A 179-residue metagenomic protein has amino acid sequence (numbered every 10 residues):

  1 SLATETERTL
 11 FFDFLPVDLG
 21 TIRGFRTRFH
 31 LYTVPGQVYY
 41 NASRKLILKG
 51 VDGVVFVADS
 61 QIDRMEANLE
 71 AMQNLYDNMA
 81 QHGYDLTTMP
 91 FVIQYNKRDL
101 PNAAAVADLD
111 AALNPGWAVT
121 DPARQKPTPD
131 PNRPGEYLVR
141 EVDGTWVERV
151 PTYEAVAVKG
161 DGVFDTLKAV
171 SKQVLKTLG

Functional and structural regions predicted by a protein language model:
S1-A42: Switch I (G2) and immediately adjacent beta-strands of P-loop GTPase domains
E7-L10, G20-F25, K45-G50, Q81-T87 (+1 more regions): Conserved catalytic network of the ASCE P-loop NTPase/AAA+ motor domain
F14-D18, M72-A80, L109-W117: Short, well-ordered amphipathic alpha-helices
L31-T33, V55-D59, I93-N96, E154: Conserved beta-strand segments of the P-loop GTPase G domain that flank and frequently precede/overlap
Y40-D63, M79: Inter-motif core of Ras-like GTPase G domains
Y40-R44, R64-L69, N102-V106: Conserved ATPase-coupling elements of RecA-like P-loop NTPase cores
D63-D85: Amphipathic helical hotspot of TIR/SEFIR-family domains
V92, D99-G179: Canonical P-loop GTPase G-domain recognition
